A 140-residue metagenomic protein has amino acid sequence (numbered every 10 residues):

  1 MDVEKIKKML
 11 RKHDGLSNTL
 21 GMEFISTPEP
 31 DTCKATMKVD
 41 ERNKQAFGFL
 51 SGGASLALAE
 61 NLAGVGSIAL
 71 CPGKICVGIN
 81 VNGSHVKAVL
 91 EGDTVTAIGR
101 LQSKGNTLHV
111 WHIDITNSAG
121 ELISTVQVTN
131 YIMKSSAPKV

Functional and structural regions predicted by a protein language model:
M1-V140: Terminal targeting signals and extreme-terminal segments of soluble enzymes
